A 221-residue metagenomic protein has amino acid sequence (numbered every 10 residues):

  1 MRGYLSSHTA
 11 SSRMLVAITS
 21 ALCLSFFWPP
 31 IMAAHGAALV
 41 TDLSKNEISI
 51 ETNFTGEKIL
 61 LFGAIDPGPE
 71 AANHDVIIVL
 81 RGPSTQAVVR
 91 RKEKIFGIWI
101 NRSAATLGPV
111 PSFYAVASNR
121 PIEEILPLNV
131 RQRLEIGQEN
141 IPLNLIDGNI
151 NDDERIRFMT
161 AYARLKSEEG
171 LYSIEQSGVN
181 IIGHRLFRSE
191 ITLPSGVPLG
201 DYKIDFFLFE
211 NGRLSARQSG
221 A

Functional and structural regions predicted by a protein language model:
M1-S12: N-terminal secretory signal peptides that target proteins for export/translocation
A17-P30: Bacterial N-terminal signal peptides
A37-N53: N-terminal edge beta-strand
I48-E57, P67-A71, V88, S103-L107 (+2 more regions): Short, solvent-exposed beta-strand/turn "edge" segments of beta-rich domains on protein surfaces
L60-D66, E190-T192: Short edge beta-strand/loop segments characteristic of extracellular beta-sandwich folds
A64, V79-A105: Membrane-embedded segments
I98-L199: Membrane-proximal low-complexity regions enriched in glycine and acidic/polar residues
G196-A221: Extended, hydrophilic extramembrane loops/domains of integral membrane proteins
